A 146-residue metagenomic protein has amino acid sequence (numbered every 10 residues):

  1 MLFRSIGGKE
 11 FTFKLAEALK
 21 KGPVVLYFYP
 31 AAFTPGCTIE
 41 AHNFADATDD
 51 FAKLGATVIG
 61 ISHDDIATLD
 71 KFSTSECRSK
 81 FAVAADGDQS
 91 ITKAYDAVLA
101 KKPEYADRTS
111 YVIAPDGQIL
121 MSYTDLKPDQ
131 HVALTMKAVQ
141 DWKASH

Functional and structural regions predicted by a protein language model:
M1-H146: Chalcogenol-based redox active-site neighborhoods
